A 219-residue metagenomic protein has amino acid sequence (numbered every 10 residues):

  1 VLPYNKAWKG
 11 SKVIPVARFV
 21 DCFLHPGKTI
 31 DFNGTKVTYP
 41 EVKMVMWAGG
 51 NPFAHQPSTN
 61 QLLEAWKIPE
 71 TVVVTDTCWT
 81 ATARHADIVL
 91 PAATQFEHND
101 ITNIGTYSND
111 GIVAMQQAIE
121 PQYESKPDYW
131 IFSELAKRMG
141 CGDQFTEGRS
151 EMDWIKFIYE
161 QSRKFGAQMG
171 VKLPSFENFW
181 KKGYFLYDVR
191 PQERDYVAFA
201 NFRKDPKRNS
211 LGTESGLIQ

Functional and structural regions predicted by a protein language model:
V1-I14, A118-K207, S215-G216: N-terminal leader/propeptide and maturation segments of large enzyme subunits in energy/redox metabolism and hydrolases
V1-R84, T94-I101, W180-Q219: Extended redox/cofactor-interaction regions of prokaryotic respiratory oxidoreductases
T35-Y39, Y107-I112: Short amphipathic alpha-helical segments, especially helix-boundary/capping motifs
D87: Catalytic, metal-anchored helix/loop core of enzyme active sites in primary metabolism
A93-D100, D110-P121: Short beta-alpha connecting loops at secondary-structure transitions that line or flank enzyme active sites
